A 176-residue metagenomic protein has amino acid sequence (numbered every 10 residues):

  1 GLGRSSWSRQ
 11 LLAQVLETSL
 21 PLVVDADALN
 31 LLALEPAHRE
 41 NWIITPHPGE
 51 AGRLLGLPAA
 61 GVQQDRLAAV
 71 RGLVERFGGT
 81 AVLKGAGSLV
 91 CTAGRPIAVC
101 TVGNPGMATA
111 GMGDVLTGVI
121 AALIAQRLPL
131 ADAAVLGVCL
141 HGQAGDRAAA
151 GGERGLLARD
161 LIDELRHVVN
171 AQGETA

Functional and structural regions predicted by a protein language model:
G1-L2, A110, L128, G151 (+1 more regions): Hydrophobic alpha-helical scaffolding
G1-V102, G173-A176: Glycine-rich phosphate/dinucleotide-binding loop and adjoining beta-alpha-beta core of small-molecule
G3-S5, G87, P105, M112-L116 (+2 more regions): Gly/Ser/Thr-rich beta-alpha loop segments that engage phosphate groups in nucleotides
R53, T109-L140: Short, small-residue alpha-helix embedded
L54-L55, T101-M107, T117-A121, G145-R154: Short beta-alpha connecting loops at secondary-structure transitions that line or flank enzyme active sites
L57-R66, R127-D132, E153-L156: Short, charged, surface-exposed loops that flank catalytic or proteolytic processing sites
R66-E75, L130-Q143, A158-R166: Short, well-structured alpha-helical segments that form the helix of a local strand-helix-strand
Q143-A176: Charged C-terminal helix
